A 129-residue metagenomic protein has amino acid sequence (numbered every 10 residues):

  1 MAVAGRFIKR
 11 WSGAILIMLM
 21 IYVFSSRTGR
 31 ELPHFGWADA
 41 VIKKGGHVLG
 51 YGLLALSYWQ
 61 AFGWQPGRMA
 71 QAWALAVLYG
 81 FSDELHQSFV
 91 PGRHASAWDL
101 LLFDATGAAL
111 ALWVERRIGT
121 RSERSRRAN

Functional and structural regions predicted by a protein language model:
M1-W59: "…centered on the first transmembrane helix and the immediately adjacent amphipathic helix/loop
A2, E123-N129: Short, charged juxtamembrane terminal tails flanking transmembrane helices
F7-K9, W64-W73, R93-A97: Membrane-helix interface segments
A14-S25, Q71-Q87, D104: Small-polar-interrupted transmembrane alpha-helices in polytopic inner-membrane proteins
P33-H34, A40, S82-L101: Interfacial helix-loop-helix junctions of multi-pass membrane proteins
G45, L49, F81-F89, L101 (+2 more regions): Active-site His/Glu-centered metal-binding helix of metallohydrolases
G50-W64, A105-I118: Membrane-interfacial alpha-helical segments at the cytosolic side of multi-pass membrane proteins
A74-L75, H94-T120: Functional transmembrane or membrane-interface alpha-helices that line membrane-embedded catalytic, ligand-binding
